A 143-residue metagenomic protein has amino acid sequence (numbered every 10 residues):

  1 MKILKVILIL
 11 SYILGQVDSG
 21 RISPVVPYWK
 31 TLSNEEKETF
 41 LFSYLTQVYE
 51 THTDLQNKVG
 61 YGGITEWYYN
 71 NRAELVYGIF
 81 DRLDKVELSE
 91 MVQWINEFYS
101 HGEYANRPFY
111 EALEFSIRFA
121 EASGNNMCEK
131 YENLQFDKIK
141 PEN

Functional and structural regions predicted by a protein language model:
M1-I9: Sec-dependent signal peptide recognition, specifically the positively charged N-region followed immediately by
L8-V17: Hydrophobic h-region of N-terminal signal peptides that target proteins for export in Gram-negative bacteria
V17-Y69: N-terminal secretory signal peptides
G20-S23, L55-N143: Compact alpha-helical subdomains of small soluble proteins
